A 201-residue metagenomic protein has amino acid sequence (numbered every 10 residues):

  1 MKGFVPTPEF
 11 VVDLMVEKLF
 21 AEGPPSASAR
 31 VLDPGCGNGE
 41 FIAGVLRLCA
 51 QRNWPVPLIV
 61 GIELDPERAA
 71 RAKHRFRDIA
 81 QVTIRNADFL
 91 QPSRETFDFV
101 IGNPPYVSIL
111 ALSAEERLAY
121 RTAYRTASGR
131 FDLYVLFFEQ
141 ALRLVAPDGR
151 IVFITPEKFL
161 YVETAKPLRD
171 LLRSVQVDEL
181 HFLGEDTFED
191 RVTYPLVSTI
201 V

Functional and structural regions predicted by a protein language model:
M1-K18, G35-V45, W54-R71, Q81-V201: Signature of N6-adenine DNA methyltransferases within the class I
K18-P25: Glycine-rich helix-loop-beta junction characteristic of Rossmann-like nucleotide cofactor-binding loops
P24, R77, A146: Short conserved AdoMet
A27-G35: Conserved class I S-adenosyl-L-methionine
L48, A72-F76: Alpha-helical interaction/dimerization surfaces of two-component signaling modules
Q51: A glycine- and small-aliphatic-rich helix-loop capping segment at beta-alpha/alpha-beta transitions that lines
